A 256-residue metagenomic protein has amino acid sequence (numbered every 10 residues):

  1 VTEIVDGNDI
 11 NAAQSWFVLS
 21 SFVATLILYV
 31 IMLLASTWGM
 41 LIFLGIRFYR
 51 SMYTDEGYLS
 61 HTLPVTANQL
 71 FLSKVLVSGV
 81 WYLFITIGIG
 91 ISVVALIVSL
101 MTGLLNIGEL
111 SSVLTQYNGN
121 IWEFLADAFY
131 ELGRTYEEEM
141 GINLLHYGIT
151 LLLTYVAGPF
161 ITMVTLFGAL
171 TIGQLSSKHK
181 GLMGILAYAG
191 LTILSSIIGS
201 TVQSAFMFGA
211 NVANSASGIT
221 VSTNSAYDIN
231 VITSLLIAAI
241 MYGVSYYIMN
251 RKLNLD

Functional and structural regions predicted by a protein language model:
V1-G57, A67-D256: Hydrophobic alpha-helical transmembrane segments of membrane proteins
